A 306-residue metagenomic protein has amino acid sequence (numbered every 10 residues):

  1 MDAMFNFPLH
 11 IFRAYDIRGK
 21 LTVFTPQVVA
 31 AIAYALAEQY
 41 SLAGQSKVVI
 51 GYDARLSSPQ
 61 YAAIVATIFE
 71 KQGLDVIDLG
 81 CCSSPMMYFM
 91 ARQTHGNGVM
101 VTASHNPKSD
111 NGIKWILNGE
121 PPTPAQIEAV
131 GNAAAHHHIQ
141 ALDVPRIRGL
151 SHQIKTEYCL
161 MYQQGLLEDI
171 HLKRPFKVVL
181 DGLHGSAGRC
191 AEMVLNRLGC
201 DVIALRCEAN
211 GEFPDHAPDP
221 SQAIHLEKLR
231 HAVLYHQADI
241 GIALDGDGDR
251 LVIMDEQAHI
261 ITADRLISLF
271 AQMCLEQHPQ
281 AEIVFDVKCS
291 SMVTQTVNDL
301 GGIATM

Functional and structural regions predicted by a protein language model:
M1-V65, K71-Q72, S151-F176: An N-terminal, well-structured beta->alpha segment
D2-F7, K173-N196, K288-M306: A structured phosphate/pyrophosphate-recognition subdomain
L42, K47-D110, V194-M254: N-terminal small/polar loop signature for handling phosphorylated ligands or for N-terminal nucleophile
V49, N97, K177-V179, V284: Conserved beta-strand elements of the Class I
S58-A63, I127, G188-E192, T294: Short, surface-exposed alpha-helical segments at coil->helix boundaries
N111-H236: Gly/Ser/Thr-enriched, mixed-charge loops and adjacent short helices that form phosphate/oxyanion-binding elements
K114-N118, V252-E256, N298: Short beta-strand-to-turn element immediately C-terminal to the catalytic PLP-Schiff-base lysine in fold type I
A129-Q163, E168, Q257-M306: Proline/glycine-rich low-complexity loops and linkers
